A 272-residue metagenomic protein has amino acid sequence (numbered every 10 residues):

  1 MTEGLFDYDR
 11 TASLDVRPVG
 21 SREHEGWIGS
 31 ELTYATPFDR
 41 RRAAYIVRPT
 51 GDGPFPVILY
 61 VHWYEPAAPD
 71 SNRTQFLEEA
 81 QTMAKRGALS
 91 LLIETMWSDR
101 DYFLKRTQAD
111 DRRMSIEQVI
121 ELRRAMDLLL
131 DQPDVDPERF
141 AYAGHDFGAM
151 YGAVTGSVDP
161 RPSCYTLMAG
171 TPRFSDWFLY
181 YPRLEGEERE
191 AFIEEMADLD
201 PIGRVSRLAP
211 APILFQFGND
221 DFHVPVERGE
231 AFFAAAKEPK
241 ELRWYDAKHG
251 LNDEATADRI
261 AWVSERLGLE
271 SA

Functional and structural regions predicted by a protein language model:
D9-D52: N-terminal cap/lid segment of alpha/beta-hydrolase-fold proteins
A44, P54-E65: Short beta-strand element of the alpha/beta-hydrolase
Y64-I120, D176-Y180: Cap/lid segment of the alpha/beta-hydrolase catalytic domain
R123-E187: Primarily recognizes the serine-hydrolase "nucleophile elbow" in alpha/beta-hydrolase and SGNH/GDSL folds
L208-A209, L214-F217: Short beta-strand/loop motif that positions the catalytic acidic residue of the alpha/beta-hydrolase fold
N219-V224, H249: Acidic catalytic loop of the alpha/beta-hydrolase fold
P225-F233: Short alpha-helix in the alpha/beta-hydrolase fold that links the catalytic acid
A234-A272: C-terminal catalytic histidine-bearing segment of alpha/beta-hydrolase fold enzymes
